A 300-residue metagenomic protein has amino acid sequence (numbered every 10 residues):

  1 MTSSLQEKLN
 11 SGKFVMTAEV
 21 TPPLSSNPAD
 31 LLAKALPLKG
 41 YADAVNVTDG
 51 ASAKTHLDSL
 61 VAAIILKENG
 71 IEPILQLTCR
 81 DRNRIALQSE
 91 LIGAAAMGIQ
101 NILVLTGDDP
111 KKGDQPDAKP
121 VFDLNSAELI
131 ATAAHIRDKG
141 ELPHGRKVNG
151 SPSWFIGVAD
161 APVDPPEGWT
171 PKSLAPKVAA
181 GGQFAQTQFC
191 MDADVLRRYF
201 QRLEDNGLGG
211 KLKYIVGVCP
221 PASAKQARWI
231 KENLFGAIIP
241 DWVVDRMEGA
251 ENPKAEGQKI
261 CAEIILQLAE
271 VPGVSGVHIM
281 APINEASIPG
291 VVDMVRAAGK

Functional and structural regions predicted by a protein language model:
M1-T21, S25, A33, E141-S153: N-terminal amphipathic alpha-helix/helix-capping segment at the start of soluble metabolic enzymes
T2-Q6, N27-A29, A53-I65, N83-S89 (+5 more regions): Active-site-adjacent beta->alpha loops and helix N-cap segments on the catalytic face of soluble alpha/beta enzymes
Q6-S11, A35-G40, L60-G70, L91-I99 (+4 more regions): Acidic (Asp/Glu)-rich catalytic clusters
V15-D30, A51, P73-I85, W154-W169 (+1 more regions): Active-site mouth loops of central-metabolism enzymes
E19, V45, A94, K177 (+3 more regions): Conserved, mostly hydrophobic/aromatic
S25-L38, D58-S59, R84-L91, P166-P176 (+1 more regions): Short, acidic/polar
V45-T55, L77-T78, V104, F184-D192 (+1 more regions): Catalytic beta/alpha-barrel core
P120-N149, A159-D164, N206-L266, V295-R296 (+1 more regions): Active-site pocket-lining/capping segments in soluble small-molecule metabolic enzymes
